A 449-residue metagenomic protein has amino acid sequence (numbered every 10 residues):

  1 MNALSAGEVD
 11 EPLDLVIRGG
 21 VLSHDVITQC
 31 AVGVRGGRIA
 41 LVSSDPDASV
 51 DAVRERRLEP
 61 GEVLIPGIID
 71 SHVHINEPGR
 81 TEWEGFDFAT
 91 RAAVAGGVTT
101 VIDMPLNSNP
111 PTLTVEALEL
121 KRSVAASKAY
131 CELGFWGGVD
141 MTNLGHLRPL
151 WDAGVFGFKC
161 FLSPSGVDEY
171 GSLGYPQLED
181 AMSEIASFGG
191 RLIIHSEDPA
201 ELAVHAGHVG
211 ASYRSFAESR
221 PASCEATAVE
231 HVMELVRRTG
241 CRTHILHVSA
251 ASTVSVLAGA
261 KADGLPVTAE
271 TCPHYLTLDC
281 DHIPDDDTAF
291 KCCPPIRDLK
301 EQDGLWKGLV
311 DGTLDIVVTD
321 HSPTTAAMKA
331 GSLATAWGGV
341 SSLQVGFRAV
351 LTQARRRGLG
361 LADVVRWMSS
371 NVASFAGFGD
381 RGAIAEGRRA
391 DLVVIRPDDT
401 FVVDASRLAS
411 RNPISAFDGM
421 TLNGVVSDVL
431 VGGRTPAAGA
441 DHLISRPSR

Functional and structural regions predicted by a protein language model:
M1-D51: N-terminal metal-binding scaffold of metallo-dependent hydrolase/deaminase domains
G19-G20, V32, G37, G61 (+15 more regions): Divalent metal-coordination and catalytic microenvironments
P46-I65: Active-site metal-binding motif and surrounding structural segment of the metallo-beta-lactamase
E62-V124, K128: Metal-associated gating/positioning segment near the N- to mid-region
V115-C131, L178-I194, A349: Alpha-helix-loop-beta-strand connector modules within alpha/beta enzyme cores
G145-C160, P164-V317: Histidine/acidic residue-rich metal-binding segments in metalloenzymes
R214-R242, A289, V310-D311, D315-V317 (+1 more regions): His/Asp/Glu-enriched, well-ordered alpha-helical/loop segment that forms or immediately abuts the divalent-metal
S332, E386-S448: C-terminal cap of metal-dependent C-N hydrolases
